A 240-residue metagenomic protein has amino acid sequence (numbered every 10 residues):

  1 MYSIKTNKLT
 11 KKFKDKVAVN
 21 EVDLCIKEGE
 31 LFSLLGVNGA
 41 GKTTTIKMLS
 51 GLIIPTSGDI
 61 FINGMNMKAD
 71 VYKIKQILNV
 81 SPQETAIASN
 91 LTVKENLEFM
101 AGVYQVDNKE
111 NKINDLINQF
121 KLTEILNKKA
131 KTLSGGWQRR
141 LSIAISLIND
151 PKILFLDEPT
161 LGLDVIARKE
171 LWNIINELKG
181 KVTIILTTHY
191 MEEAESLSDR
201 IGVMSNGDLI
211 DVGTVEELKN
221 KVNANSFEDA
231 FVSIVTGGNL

Functional and structural regions predicted by a protein language model:
S50: Helix-to-loop junction immediately C-terminal to a conserved catalytic motif
N90, K129-G136: Conserved ABC ATPase signature
E98, G102-I125: Conserved ABC ATPase "signature" region
L154-E158: Catalytic Walker B motif of ABC-type/P-loop ATPase nucleotide-binding domains
V212-G213: ABC ATPase "signature
